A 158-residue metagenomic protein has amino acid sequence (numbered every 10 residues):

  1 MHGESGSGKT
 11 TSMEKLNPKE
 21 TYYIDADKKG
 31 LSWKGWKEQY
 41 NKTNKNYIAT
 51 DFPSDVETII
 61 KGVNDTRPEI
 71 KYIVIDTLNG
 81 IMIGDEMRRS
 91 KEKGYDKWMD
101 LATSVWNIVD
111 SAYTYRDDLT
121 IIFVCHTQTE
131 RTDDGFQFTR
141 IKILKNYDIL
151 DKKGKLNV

Functional and structural regions predicted by a protein language model:
M1-R67, Y72, G80: Conserved P-loop
G6, T114-Y115, L119-V158: Phosphate-binding/switch region of NTP-binding enzymes
K15-L16, W36-Q39, M87-S90, G135-T139: Short, glycine/charged-enriched secondary-structure capping and boundary segments
L31-K34, I81-D85, E130-Q137: Switch/connector loops and helix/strand junctions flanking conserved nucleotide-binding motifs in nucleotide-processing
N64-P68, A112-D117: Conserved catalytic network of the ASCE P-loop NTPase/AAA+ motor domain
Y72-D76, I122-F123: Structural motif
V74-Y95: Oxyanion-hole/transition-state-stabilizing segment in secreted/luminal serine hydrolases and related acyltransferases
R88-S111, F136-D151: Substrate-gripping "pore-loop 1 plus following alpha2 helix"
